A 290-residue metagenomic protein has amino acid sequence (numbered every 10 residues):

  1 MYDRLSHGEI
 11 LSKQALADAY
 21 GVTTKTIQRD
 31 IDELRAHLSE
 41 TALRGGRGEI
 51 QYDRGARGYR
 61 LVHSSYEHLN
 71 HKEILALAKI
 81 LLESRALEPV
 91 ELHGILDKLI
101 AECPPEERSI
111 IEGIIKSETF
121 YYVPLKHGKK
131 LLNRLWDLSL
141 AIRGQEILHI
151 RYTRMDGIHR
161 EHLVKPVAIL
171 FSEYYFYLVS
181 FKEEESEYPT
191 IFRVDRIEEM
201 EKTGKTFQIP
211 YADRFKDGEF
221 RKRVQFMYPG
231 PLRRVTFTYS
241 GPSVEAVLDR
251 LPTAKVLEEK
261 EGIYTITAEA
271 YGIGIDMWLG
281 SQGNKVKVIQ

Functional and structural regions predicted by a protein language model:
M1-I80: Short, basic/aromatic recognition patches that contact phosphate-bearing ligands
K13, E40, L69-T153: Bulky hydrophobic/aromatic content
I50-Y52, I169, M200, V256-L257: A structural signal for short hydrophobic beta-strand segments in well-ordered beta-sheet cores
R57-Y59, F176, Y264: Hydrophobic residues embedded in beta-strands of well-ordered beta-sheets
S117-T236: Core beta-strand-centered patch of the WYL/Sm-like small regulatory domain
G218-Q290: Polybasic (Lys/Arg-rich)
